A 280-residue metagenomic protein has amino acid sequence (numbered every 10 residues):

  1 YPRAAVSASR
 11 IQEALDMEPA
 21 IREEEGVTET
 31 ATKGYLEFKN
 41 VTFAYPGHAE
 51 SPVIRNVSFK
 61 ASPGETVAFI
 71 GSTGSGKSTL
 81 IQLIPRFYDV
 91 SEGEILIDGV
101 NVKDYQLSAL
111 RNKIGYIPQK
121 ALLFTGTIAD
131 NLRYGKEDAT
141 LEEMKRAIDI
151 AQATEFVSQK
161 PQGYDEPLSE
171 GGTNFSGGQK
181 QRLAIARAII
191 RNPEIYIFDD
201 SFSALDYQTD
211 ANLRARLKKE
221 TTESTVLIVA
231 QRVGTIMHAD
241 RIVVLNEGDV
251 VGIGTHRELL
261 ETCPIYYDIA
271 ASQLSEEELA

Functional and structural regions predicted by a protein language model:
Y1-A14: Cytosolic ends of transmembrane helices, especially the final helix of ABC transmembrane type-1 domains
I21-E24, E29-A280: ABC-type nucleotide-binding domain
